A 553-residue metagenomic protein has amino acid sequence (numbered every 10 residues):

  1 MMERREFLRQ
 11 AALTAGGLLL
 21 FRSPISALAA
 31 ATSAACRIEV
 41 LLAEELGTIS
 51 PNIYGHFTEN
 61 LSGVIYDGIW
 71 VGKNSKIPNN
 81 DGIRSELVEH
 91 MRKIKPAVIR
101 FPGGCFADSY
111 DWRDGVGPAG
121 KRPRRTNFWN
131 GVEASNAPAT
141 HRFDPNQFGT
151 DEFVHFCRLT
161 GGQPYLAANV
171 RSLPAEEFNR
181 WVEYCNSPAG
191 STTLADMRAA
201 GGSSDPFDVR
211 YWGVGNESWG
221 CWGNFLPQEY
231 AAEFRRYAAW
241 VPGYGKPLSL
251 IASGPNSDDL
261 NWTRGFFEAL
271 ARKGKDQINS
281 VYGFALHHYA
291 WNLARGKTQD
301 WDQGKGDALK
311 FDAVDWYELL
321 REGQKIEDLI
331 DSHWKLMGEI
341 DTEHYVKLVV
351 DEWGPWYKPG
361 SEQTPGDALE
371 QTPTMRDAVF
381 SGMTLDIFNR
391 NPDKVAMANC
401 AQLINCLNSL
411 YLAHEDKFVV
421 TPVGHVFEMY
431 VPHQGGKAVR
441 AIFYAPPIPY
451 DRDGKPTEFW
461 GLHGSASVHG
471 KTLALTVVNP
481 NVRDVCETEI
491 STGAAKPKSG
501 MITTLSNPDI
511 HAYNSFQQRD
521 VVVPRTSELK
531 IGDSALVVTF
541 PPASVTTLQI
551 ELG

Functional and structural regions predicted by a protein language model:
E3, F7-F21, A27-G283, I326-P359 (+1 more regions): Non-catalytic accessory regions flanking glycosidase/transglycosidase catalytic cores in CAZymes
D258, S280-F311, Y317: Long, well-ordered, tryptophan-enriched scaffold segments
R321-E322: Beta-strand-rich domain onsets/edges
